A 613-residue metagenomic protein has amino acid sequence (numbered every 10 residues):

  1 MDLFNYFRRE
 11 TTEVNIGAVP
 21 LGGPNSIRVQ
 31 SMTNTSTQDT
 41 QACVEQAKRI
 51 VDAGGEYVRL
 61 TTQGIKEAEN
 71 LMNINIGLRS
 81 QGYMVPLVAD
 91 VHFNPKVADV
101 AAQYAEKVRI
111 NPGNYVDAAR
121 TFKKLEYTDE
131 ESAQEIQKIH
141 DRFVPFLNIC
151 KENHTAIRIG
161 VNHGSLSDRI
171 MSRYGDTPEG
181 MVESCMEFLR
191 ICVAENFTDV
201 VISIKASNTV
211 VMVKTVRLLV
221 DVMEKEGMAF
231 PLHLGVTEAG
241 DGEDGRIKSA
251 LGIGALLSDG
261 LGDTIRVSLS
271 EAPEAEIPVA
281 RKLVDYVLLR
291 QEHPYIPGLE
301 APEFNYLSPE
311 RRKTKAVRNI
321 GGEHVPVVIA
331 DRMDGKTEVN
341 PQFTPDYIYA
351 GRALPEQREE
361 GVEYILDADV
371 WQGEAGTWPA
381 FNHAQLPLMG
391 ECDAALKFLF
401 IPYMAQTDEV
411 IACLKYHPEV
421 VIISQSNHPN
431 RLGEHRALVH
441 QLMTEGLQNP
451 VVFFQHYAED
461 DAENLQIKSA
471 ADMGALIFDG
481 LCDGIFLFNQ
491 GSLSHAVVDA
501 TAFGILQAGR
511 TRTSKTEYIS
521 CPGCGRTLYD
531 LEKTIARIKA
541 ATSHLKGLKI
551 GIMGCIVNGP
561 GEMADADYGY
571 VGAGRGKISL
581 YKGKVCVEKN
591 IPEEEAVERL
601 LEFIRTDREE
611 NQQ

Functional and structural regions predicted by a protein language model:
M1-S31, L147-N153, L289-K336, A536 (+1 more regions): N-terminal amphipathic alpha-helix/helix-capping segment at the start of soluble metabolic enzymes
D2-L3, G55-E187, R318, V327-V339 (+1 more regions): Active-site beta->alpha loop and helix N-cap motifs at the rims of alpha/beta catalytic domains
V29, D90, I159, I202 (+6 more regions): Conserved, mostly hydrophobic/aromatic
Q38-R49, F93-A98, S249-I253, G335-P341 (+1 more regions): Short, acidic/polar
E56-R59, A105-T121, S258-E274, V421 (+2 more regions): Glycine-rich phosphate-binding active-site loops on the catalytic face of alpha/beta enzymes
E126-F143, N148, I170-I320, D393-F398 (+2 more regions): Catalytic alpha/beta core domains of metabolic enzymes, predominantly
G322-F343, D530-G574: C-terminal accessory/binding modules appended to enzymatic or scaffolding proteins
R575-I578, V585-E609: Beta-strand/loop-dominated core regions that host nucleotide or nucleotide-derived cofactor-binding catalytic loops
